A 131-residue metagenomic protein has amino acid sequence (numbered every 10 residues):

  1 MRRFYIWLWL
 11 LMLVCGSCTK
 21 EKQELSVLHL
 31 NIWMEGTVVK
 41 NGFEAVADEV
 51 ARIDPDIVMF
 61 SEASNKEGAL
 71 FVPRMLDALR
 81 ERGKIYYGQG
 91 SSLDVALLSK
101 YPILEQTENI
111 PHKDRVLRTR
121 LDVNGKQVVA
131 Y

Functional and structural regions predicted by a protein language model:
M1-R2, M12-C15, K84, L98: Generic intrinsically disordered, low-complexity segments enriched for polar/acidic and small residues
R2, C15-A78, S92: N-terminal, active-site-proximal structural segment of metallo-dependent hydrolase catalytic domains
L8-L13, C18-D48, K100-Y131: Active-site regions of metal-assisted phosphoester/phosphodiester hydrolases, unifying DNase/endonuclease modules
A63-Y131: Structured beta-strand-rich core segments of catalytic domains in phosphoester-bond hydrolases
